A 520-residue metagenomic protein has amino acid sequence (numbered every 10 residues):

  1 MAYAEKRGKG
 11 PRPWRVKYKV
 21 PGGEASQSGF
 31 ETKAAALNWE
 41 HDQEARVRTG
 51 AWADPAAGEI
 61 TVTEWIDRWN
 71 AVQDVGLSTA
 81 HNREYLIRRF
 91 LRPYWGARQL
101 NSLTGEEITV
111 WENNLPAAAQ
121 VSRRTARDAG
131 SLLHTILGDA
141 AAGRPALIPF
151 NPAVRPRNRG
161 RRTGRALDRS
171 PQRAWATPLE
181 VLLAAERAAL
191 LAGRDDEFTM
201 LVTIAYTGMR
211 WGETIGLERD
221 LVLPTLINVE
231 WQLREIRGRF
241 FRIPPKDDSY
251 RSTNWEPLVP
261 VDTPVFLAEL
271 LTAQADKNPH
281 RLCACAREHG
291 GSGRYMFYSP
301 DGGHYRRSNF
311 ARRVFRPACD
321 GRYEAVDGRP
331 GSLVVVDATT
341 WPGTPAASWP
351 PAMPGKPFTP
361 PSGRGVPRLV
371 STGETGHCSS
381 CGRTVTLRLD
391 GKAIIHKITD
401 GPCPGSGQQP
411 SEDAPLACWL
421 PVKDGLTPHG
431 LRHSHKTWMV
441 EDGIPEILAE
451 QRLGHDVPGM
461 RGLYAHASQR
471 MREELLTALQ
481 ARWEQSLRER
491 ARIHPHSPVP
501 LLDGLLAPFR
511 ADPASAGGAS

Functional and structural regions predicted by a protein language model:
M1-E31, R237-G238: Short, Arg/Lys-rich segments that mark the N-terminal edge of DNA/RNA- and chromatin-recognition modules
G8-G10, V154-R162, G216-R294, G459: Conserved tyrosine-mediated DNA breakage-rejoining catalytic core shared by Y-recombinases
G10-R12, R123-S131, A142, L147-I215 (+8 more regions): Basic, Lys/Arg- and aromatic-enriched nucleic-acid-binding interface segment
K17, A56-A142, G293-M296, P330-P354 (+1 more regions): Short, Lys/Arg-enriched alpha-helical recognition elements, typified by the DNA-recognition helix
R187-E197, T207, K277-R287, S292-Y295 (+4 more regions): Short, basic (Lys/Arg/His-rich) helix/loop patches that form interaction surfaces in the mid-to-C-terminal regions
D220-N228, D424-G425, I444-A465, R488-P495: Short, polar N-cap/turn motifs at the start of nucleic acid-interacting alpha helices
E235-L267, G328-T372, S411-C418, P458-G462 (+1 more regions): C-terminal secondary-structure termini that scaffold catalytic or DNA-interacting sites
D390-Q408: Cysteine-rich micro-motifs
